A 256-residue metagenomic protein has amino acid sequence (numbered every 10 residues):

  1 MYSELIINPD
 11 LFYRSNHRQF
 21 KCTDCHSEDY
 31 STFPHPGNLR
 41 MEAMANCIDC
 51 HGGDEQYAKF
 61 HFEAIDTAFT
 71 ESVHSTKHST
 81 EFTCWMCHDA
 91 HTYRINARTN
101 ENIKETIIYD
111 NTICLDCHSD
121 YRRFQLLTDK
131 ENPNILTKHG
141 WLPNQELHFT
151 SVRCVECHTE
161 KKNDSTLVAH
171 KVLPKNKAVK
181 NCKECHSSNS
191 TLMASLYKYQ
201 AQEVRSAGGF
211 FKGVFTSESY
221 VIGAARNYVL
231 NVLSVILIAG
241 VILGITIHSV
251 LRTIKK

Functional and structural regions predicted by a protein language model:
M1-K256: Short sequence/structural segments immediately N-terminal
